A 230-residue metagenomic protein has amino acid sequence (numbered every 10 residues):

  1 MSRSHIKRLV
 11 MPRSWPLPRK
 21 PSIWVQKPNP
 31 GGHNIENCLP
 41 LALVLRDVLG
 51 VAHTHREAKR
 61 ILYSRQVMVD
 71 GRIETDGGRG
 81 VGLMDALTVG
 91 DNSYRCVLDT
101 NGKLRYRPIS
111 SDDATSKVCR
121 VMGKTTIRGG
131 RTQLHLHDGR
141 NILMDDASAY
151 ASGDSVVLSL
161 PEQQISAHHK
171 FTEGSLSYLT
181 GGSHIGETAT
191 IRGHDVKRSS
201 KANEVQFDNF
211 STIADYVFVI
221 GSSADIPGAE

Functional and structural regions predicted by a protein language model:
M1-E230: Ferredoxin-like alpha/beta domains used as RNA- or RNAP-binding modules
